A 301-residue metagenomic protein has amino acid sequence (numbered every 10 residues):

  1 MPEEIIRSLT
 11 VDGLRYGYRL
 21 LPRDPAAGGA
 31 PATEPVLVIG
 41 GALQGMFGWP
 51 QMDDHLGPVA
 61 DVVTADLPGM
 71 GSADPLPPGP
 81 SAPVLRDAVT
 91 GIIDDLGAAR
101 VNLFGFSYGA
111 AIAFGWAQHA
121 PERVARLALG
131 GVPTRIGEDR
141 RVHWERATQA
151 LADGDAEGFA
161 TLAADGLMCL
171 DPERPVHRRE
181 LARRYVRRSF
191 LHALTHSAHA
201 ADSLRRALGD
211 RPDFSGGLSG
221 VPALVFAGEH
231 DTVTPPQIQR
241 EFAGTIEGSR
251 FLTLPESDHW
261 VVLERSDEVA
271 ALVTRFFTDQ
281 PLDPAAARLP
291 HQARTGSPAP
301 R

Functional and structural regions predicted by a protein language model:
L14-D74: Conserved HGGG/HGGXW glycine-rich cap/lid loop of the alpha/beta-hydrolase fold
D66, N102, A125-A128: Residue in the alpha/beta-hydrolase core beta-strand immediately N-terminal to the catalytic nucleophile
P83-V101: Conserved acidic catalytic loop of the alpha/beta-hydrolase fold
G105, G109, A113: Gly/Ala-rich beta-loop-alpha elbow adjacent to hydrolase catalytic centers
Q118, A125-D155: Flexible "cap/lid" loop of the alpha/beta hydrolase fold
E138-D139, E157-G217: Conserved alpha/beta-hydrolase catalytic His-Asp/Glu region
T195-G244, T253: Conserved serine/cysteine hydrolase catalytic core
S249-R301: Catalytic active-site module of serine/aspartate enzymes centered on a nucleophile-bearing elbow/loop
